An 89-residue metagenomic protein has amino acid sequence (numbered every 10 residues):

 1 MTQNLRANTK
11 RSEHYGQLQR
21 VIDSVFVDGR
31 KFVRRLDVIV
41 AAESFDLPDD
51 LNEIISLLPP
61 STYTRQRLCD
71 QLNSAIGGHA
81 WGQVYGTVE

Functional and structural regions predicted by a protein language model:
T2-E89: Basic helix-extension-helix modules of the SAP/HeH family
